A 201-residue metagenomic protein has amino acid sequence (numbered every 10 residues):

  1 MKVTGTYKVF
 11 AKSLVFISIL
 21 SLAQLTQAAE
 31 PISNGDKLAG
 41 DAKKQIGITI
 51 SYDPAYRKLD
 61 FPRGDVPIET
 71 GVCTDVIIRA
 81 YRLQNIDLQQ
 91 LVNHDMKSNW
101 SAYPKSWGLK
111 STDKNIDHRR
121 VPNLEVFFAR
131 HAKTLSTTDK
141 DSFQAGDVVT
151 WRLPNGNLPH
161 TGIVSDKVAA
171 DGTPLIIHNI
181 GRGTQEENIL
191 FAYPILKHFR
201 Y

Functional and structural regions predicted by a protein language model:
M1-V9: N-terminal secretory signal peptides that target proteins for export/translocation
K12-A23: Bacterial N-terminal signal peptides
T26-T70: Active-site-adjacent structural segments surrounding the nucleophilic cysteine of cysteine proteases and isopeptidases
A29-P31, L59-I68, K110-S111, L135-T138 (+2 more regions): Second-shell loop/turn segments in exported
N34-A39, K97-I177: ...with weaker cross-activation on analogous glycine-rich loops/strands in unrelated enzymes
K43, G47, I78-I86, N93 (+2 more regions): Sec-exported extracytoplasmic/periplasmic mature domains
P54-T74, D87-S111: Acidic helix-start/capping segments at beta-turn-to-alpha-helix junctions
G172-Y201: Low-complexity, Gly/Ser/Thr/Pro-rich intrinsically disordered linker/tail segments
